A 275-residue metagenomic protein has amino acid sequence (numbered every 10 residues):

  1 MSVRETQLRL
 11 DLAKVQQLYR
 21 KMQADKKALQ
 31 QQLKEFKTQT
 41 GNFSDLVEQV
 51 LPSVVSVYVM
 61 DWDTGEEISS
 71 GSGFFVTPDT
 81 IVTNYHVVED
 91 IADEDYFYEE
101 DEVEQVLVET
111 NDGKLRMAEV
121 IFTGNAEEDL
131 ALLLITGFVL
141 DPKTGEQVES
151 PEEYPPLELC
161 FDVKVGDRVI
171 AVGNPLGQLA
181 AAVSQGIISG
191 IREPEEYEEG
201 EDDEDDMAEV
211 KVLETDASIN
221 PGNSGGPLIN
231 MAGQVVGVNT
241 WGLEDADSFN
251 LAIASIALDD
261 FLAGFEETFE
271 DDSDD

Functional and structural regions predicted by a protein language model:
S2-F74, I81, Y85, F261-D274: N-terminal activation segment of mature serine protease catalytic domains
V50-E66, T136-P156, A181-F269: Active-site region of chymotrypsin-like
S70, T77-P78, N84-E128, G137-F138 (+1 more regions): Catalytic-histidine neighborhood of serine endopeptidases, predominantly the chymotrypsin-like S1/PA family
H86, N174-P175, T240-W241: Short, surface-exposed secondary-structure boundary micro-motifs
I91-F97, E119-G124, T136-L179, G264-E267: Active-site substrate-binding loop(s) of clan PA
E100-V120, K164-I170, A181-E199, I256-A257: Beta-strand/loop subdomains of soluble extracytoplasmic proteins
